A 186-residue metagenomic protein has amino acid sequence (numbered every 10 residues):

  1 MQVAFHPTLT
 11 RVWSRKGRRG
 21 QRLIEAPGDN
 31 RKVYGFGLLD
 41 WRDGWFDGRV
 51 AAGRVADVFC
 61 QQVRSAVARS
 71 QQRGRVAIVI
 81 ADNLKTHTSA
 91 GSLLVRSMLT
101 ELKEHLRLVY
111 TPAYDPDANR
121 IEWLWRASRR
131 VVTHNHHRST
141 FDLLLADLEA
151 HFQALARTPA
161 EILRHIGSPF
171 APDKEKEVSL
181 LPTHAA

Functional and structural regions predicted by a protein language model:
M1-A186: Short functional hotspots at interaction and active-site rims
